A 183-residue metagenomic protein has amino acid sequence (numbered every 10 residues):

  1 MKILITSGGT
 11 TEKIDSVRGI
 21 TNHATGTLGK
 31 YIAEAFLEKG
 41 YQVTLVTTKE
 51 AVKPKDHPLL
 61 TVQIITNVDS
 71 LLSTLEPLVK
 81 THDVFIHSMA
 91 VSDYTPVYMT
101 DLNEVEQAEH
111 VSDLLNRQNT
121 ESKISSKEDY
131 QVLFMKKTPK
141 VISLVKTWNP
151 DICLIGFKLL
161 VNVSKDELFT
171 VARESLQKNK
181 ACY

Functional and structural regions predicted by a protein language model:
M1-Y183: A cross-family phosphate/adenosyl-ligand binding-site feature
